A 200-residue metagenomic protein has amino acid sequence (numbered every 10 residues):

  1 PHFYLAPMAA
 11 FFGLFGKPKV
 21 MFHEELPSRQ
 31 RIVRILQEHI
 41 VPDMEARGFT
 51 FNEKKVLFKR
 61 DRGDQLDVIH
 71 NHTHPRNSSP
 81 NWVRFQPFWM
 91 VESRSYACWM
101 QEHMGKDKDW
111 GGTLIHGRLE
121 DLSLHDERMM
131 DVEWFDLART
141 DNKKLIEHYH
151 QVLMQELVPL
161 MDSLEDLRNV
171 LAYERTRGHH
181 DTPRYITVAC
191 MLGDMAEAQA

Functional and structural regions predicted by a protein language model:
P1-P7: Short, Lys/Arg-enriched N-terminal segments with co-localized hydrophobic residues within the first ~10-30 amino acids
F11-V33, F58-A200: Intrinsically disordered, low-complexity regulatory regions enriched in serine/threonine/proline and acidic residues
R29-E53: Amphipathic alpha-helical segments
